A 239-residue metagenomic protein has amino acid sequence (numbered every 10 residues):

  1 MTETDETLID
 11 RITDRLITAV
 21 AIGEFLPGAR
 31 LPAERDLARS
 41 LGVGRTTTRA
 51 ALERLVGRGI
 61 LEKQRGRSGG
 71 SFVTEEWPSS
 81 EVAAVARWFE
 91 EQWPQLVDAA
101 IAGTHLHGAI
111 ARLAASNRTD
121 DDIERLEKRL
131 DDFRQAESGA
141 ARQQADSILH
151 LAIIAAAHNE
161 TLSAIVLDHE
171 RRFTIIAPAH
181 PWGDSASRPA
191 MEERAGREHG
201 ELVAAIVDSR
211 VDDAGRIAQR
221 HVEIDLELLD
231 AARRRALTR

Functional and structural regions predicted by a protein language model:
M1, E90-V97, A111-A115, R134-E137 (+1 more regions): A ubiquitous short alpha-helical element
M1-H105, A236-R239: Short linear motifs at protein or domain termini
T4, L8, W77, D98-A102 (+3 more regions): A generic short alpha-helical patch detector that favors 3-5-residue windows in or near N-terminal regions
A19, G23, S80, R172-H180 (+2 more regions): A short secondary-structure junction motif
G103-G183, E198-H199, R216-D225: Conserved amphipathic alpha-helical segments that form helical-bundle/coiled-coil interaction surfaces
V211-R239: C-terminal effector-binding regulatory domain of bacterial HTH transcription factors
